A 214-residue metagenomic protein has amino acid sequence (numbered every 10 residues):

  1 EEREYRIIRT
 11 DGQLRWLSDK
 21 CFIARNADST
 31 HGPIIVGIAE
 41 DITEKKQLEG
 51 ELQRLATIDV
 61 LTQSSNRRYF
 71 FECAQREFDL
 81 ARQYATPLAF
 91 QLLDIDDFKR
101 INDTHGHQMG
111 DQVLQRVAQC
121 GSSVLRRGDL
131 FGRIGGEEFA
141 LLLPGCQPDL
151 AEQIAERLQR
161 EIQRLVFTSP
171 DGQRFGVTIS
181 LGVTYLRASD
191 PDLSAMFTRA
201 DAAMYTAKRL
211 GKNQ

Functional and structural regions predicted by a protein language model:
K20, H31-D41: PAS-family sensory domains
I38-E40, L93, P144: PAS-associated C-terminal
E40-G50: PAS-associated C-terminal cap
Q53-A56, R67-P87, A118-R126, P144: Short regulatory alpha-helical coupling segments that immediately precede and/or link into cyclic nucleotide signaling
Q53-E72, L93-H107, Q115: Conserved nucleotide-binding and Mg2+-coordinating catalytic segments in signaling enzymes
L130-R133: A short pre-motif secondary-structure segment
P148, E152-A155, T184-N213: Catalytic-core segments of nucleotide cyclases and related cyclic-nucleotide turnover enzymes
